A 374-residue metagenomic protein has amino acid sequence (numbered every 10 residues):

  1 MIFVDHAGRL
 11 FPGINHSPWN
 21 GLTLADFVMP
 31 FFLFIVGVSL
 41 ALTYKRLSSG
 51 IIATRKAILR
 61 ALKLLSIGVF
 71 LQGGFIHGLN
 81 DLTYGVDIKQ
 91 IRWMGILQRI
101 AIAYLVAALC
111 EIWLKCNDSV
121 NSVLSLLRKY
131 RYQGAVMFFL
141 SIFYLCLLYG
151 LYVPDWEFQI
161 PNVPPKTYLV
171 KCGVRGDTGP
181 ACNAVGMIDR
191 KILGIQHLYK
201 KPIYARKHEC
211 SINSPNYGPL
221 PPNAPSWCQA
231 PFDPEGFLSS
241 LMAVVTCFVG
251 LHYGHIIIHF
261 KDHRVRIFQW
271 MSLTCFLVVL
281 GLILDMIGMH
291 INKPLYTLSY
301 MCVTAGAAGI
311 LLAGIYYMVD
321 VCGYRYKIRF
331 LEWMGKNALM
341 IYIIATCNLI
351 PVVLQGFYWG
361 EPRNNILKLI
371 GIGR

Functional and structural regions predicted by a protein language model:
M1-R374: Alpha-helical transmembrane segments and their immediate juxtamembrane cytosolic regions
